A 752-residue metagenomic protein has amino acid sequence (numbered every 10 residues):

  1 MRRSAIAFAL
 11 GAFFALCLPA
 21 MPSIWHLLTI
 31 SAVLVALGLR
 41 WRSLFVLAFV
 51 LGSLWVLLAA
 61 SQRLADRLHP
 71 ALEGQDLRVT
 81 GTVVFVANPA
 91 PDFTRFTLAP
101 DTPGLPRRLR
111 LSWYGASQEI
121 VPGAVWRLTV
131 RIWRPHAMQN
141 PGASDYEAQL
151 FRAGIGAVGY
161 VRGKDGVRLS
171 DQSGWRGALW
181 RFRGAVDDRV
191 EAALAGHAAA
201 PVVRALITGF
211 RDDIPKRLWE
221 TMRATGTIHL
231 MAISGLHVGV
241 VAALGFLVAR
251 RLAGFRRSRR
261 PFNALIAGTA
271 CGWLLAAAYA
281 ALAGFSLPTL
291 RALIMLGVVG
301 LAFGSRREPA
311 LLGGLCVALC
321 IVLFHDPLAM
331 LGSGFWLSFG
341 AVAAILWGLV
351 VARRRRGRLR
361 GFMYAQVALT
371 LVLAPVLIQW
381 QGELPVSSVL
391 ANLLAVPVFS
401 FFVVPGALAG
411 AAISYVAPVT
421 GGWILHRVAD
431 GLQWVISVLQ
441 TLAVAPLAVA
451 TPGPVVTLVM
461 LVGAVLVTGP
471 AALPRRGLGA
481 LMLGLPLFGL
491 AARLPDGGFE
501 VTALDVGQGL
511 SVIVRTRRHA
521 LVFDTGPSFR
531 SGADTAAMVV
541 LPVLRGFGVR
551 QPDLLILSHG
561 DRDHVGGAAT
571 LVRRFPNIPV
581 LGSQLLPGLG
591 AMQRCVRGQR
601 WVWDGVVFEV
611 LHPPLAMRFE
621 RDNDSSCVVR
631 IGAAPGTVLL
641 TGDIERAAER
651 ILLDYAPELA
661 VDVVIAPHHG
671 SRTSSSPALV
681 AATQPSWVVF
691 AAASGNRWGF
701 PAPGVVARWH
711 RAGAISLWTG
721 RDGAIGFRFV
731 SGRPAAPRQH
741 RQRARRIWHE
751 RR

Functional and structural regions predicted by a protein language model:
M1-L37, G332, F339, G422-T468: Membrane-embedded alpha-helical segments of integral membrane proteins
M1-P70, Y160-V161, V167-G174, A178 (+3 more regions): N-terminal leader/targeting segments
R3-S4, G11, L44-F45, G159 (+10 more regions): Hydrophobic alpha-helical transmembrane segments in multi-pass membrane proteins
F49-H229, A533-R545, Q551, R573 (+5 more regions): Membrane-interface helix/helix-cap signal primarily in integral membrane proteins
V167-G177, G184, A224, I378-L394 (+2 more regions): Membrane-interface amphipathic/re-entrant loop segments adjacent to transmembrane helices in multi-pass membrane
R211, G304, I321-M330, Q440-L554 (+3 more regions): Core dinuclear metal-dependent hydrolase active-site scaffold
T227-R250, R550-R574, T641, V664-A678: Di-metal (Zn2+ and/or Mg2+/Mn2+) metal-binding site signature of metallo-dependent hydrolases with the MBL/beta-CASP
E649-G726: Cap/insert and terminal regions of metallo-dependent hydrolase folds
